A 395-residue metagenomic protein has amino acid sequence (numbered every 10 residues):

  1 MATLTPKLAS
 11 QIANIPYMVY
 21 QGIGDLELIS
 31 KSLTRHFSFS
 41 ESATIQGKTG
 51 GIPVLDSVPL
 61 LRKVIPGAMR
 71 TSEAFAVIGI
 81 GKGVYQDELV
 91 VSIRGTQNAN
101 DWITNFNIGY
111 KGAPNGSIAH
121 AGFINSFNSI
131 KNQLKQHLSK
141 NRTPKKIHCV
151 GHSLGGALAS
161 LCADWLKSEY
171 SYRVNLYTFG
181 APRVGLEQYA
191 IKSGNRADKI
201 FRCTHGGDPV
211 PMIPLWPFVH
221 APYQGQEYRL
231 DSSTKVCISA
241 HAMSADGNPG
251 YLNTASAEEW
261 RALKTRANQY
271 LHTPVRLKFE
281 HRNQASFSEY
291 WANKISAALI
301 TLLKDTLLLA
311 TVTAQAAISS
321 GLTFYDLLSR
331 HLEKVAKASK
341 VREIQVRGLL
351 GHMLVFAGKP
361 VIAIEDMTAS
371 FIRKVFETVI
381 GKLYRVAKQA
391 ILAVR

Functional and structural regions predicted by a protein language model:
M1-K7, Y20, G47, K63-K146 (+1 more regions): Alpha/beta hydrolase fold serine-hydrolase catalytic domain that processes acyl esters and thioesters
M1-T44: Charged, compositionally biased non-catalytic regions
L26-I80: Extended, Lys/Arg-enriched charged tracts that mediate electrostatic binding to polyanionic substrates
V150-G155, A159: Gly/Ala-rich beta-loop-alpha elbow adjacent to hydrolase catalytic centers
A159-S160, A190: Conserved strand-to-helix beginnings and helix N-cap segments that scaffold or border functional pockets
L161-W165: Active-site signature of alpha/beta-hydrolase-fold catalytic machinery across serine- and Asp/Cys-nucleophile hydrolases
